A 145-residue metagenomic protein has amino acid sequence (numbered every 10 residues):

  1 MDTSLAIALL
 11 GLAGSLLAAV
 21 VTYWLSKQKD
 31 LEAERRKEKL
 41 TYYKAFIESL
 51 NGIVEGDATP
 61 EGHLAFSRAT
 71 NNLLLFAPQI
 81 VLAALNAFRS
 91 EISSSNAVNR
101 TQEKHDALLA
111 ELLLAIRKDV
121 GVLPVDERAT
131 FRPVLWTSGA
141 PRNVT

Functional and structural regions predicted by a protein language model:
M1-L12: Feature marks short, highly hydrophobic, charge-poor N-terminal signal-anchor/signal peptide-like helices that anchor
A6, L17-T145: Conserved non-transmembrane functional hotspots
